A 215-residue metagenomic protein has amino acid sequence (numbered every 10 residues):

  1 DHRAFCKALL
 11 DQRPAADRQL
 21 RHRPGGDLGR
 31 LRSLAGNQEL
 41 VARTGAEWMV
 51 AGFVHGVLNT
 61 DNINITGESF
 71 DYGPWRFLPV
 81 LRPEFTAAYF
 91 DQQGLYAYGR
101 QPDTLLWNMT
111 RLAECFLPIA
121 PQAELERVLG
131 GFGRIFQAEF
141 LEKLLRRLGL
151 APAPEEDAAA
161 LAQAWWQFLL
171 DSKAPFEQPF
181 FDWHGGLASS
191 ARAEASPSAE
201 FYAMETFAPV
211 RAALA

Functional and structural regions predicted by a protein language model:
D1-C6, A16, R21, G25 (+4 more regions): Conserved ATP-binding subdomain of kinase catalytic cores across diverse folds
H2, C6, R13-P14, H22 (+3 more regions): N-terminal cationic amphipathic segment used for targeting or macromolecule association
L9-L10, L20, L28-L34: Leucine-biased recognition of intrinsically disordered, low-complexity hydrophobic segments
R30, L34-N37, V41, L105: Generic structural signal for well-ordered, non-membrane alpha-helical segments in soluble metabolic enzymes
S33, V50, V54-H55, S69 (+1 more regions): Short, surface-exposed helix-loop/turn micro-motifs enriched in polar/charged residues
G36, Q93-A215: Regulatory N- and C-terminal appendages and interdomain linkers associated with kinase/kinase-like NTP transferase
N37-A51, K143: Phosphate/ATP-binding catalytic cores across multiple sugar-kinase/actin-like superfamilies, primarily ASKHA
F53-H55, N59-P118: Catalytic activation segment of kinase domains across protein kinase-like and atypical kinase folds
